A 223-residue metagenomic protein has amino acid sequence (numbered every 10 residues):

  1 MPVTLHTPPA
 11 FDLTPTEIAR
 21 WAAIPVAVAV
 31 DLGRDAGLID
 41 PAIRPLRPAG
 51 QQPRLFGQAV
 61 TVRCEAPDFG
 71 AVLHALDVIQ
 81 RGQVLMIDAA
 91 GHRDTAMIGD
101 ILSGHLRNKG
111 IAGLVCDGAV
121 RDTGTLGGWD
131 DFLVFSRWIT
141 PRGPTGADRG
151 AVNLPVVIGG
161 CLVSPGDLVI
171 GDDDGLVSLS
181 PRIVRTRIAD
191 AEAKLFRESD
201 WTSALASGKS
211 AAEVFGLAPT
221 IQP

Functional and structural regions predicted by a protein language model:
M1-P165, G171, L179-P223: Feature captures the catalytic cores and cofactor-binding loops of soluble hydro-lyases/lyases that act on carboxylate
